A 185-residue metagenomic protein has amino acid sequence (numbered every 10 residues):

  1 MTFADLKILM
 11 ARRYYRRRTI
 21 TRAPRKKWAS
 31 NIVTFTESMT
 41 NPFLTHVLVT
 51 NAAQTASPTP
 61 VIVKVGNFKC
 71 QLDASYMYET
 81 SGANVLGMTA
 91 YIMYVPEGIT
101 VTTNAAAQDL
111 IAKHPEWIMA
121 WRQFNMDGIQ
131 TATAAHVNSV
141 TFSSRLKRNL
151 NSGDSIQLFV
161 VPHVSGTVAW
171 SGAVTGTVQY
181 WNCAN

Functional and structural regions predicted by a protein language model:
M1-F3: Sec-dependent bacterial lipoprotein signal peptides
D5-N185: Capsid-like jelly-roll
